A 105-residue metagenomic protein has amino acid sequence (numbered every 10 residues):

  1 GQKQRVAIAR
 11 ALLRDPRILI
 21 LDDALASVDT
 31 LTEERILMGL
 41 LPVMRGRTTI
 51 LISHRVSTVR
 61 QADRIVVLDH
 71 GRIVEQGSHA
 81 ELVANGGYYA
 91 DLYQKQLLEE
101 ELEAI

Functional and structural regions predicted by a protein language model:
K3-V6, E33: ABC ATPase nucleotide-binding domain signature region
I8, I52: Hydrophobic anchor residue at the start of the ABC signature
L13-R17, G46: A short, proline-enriched helix->beta-strand linker immediately N-terminal to the Walker B motif in ABC-type P-loop
L19-D23: Catalytic Walker B motif of ABC-type/P-loop ATPase nucleotide-binding domains
S27-V28: Short coil-to-helix N-cap segments within the nucleotide-binding domains
L31, M38, R60-I105: C-terminal portion of ABC ATPase nucleotide-binding domains
R35-V43, R55: Conserved helical "switch/dimer-interface" subregion of ABC/ABC-like ATPase nucleotide-binding domains
P42-L51, V59: Conserved catalytic loops of ABC-family nucleotide-binding domains
